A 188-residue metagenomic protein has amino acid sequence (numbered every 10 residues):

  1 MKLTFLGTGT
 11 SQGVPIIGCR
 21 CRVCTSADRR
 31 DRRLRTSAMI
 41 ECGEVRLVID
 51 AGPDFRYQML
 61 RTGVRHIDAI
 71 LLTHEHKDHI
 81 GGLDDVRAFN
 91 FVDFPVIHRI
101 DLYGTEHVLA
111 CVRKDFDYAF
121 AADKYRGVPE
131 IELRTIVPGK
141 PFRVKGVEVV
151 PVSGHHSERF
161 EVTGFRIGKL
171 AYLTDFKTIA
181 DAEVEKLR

Functional and structural regions predicted by a protein language model:
M1-L173, K177-E185: Binuclear metal-dependent hydrolase catalytic cores
